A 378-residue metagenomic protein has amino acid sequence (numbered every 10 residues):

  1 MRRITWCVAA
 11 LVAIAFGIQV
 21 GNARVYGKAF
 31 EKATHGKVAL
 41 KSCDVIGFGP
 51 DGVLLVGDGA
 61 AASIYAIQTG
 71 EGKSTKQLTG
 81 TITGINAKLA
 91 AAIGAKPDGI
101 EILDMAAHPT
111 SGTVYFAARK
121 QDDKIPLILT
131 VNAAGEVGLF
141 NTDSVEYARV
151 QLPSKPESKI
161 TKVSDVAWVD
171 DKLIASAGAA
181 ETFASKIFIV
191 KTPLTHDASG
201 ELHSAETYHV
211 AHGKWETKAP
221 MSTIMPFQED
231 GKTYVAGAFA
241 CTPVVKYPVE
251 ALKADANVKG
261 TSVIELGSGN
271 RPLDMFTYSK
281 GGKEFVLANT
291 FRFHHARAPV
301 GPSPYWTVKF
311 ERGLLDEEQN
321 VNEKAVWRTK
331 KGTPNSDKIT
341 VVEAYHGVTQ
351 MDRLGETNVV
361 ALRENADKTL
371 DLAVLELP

Functional and structural regions predicted by a protein language model:
M1-I4: Positively charged n-region of N-terminal signal peptides that target proteins for export
V8-Q19: Bacterial N-terminal signal peptides
G21-P378: Sequence/structural signature of beta-propeller domains
